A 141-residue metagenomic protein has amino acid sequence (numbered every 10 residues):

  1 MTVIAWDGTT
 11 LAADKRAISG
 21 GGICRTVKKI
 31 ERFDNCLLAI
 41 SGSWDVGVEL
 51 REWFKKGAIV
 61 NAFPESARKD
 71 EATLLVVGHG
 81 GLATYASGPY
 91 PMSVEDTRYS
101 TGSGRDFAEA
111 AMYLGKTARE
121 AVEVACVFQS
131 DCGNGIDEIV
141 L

Functional and structural regions predicted by a protein language model:
M1-L141: N-terminal nucleophile
